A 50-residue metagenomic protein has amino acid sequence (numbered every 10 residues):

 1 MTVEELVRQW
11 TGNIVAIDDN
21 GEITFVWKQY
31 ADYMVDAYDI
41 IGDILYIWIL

Functional and structural regions predicted by a protein language model:
M1-E22: N-terminal acidic leader/helix
D18-L50: Detector for the mature cores of small, proteolytically processed and post-translationally modified peptide effectors
